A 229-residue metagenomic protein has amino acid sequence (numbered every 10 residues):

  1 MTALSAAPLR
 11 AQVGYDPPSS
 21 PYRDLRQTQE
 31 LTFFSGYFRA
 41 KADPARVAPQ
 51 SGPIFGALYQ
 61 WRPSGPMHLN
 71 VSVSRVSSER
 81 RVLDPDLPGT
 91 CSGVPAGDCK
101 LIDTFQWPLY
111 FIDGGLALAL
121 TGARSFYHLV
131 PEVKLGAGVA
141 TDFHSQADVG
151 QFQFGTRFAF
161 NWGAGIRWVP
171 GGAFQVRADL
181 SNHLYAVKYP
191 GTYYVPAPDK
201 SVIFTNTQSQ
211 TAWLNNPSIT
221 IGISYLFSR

Functional and structural regions predicted by a protein language model:
A11-P63, D142-H144, I203, S218-R229: Short glycine/proline- and aromatic-enriched beta-strand/turn motifs that initiate or cap beta-hairpins
V13, R23, R81-I102, V187-S209: Solvent-exposed loop segments that connect transmembrane elements
P18-S19, K41-A45, A96-F105, S145-Q153 (+1 more regions): Extracellular loop and loop/strand-boundary signature of outer-membrane beta-barrel proteins
D24-T28, R46-G52, D103-F111, Q151-A159 (+1 more regions): Transmembrane beta-barrel outer-membrane domains
F33-Y37, V71-R75, V133-T141, I166 (+1 more regions): Transmembrane beta-barrel strands of outer-membrane/channel proteins
L58-V149, R157, P170, N216-R229: Gram-negative (and chloroplast) outer-membrane scaffold detector with strong preference for beta-barrel transmembrane
G171-R229: Predominantly the C-terminal beta-signal and adjacent terminal strand-loop region of outer-membrane beta-barrel
